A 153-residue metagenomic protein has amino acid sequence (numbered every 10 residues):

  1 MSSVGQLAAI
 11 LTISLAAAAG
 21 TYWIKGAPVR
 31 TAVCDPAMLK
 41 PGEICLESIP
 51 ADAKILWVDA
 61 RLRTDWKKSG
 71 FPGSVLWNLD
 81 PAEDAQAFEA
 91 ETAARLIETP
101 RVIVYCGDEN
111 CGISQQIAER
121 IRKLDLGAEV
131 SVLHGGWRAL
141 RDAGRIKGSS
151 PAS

Functional and structural regions predicted by a protein language model:
M1-S69, S153: Flexible, polar/low-complexity N-terminal or interdomain linker segments that lie immediately upstream of folded
G42, F88-E89: Amphipathic coiled-coil/heptad-repeat helices and related helical stalk/stem segments that mediate oligomerization
A53, P72, G127-E129: A short helix-to-beta-strand connector/capping loop
L56, A60, D65-Q86, A93-C106: Mid-length scaffold segments of soluble, non-membrane domains
K68-S69, Q115, A143: Short, well-ordered secondary-structure micro-motifs
E89-L140: Catalytic cysteine-centered active loop of the rhodanese-like fold, especially the PTP/DSP P-loop
A143-S153: Active-site neighborhoods of enzymes that stabilize oxyanions during catalysis
